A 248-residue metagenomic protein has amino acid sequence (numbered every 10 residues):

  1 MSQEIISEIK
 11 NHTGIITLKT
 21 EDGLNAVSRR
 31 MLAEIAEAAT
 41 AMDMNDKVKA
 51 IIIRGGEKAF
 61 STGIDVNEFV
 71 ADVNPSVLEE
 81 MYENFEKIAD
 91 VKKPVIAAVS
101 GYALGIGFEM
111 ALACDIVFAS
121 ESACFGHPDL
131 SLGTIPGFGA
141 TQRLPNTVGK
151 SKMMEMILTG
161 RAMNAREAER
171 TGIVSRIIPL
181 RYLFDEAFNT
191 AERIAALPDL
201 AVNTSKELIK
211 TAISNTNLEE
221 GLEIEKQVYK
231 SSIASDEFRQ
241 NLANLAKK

Functional and structural regions predicted by a protein language model:
M1-G56: Conserved CoA-thioester-binding segment of acyl-CoA-metabolizing enzymes
M1-N11, G160-R166, R181, D185 (+1 more regions): C-terminal alpha-helix plus adjacent terminal tail
I16, T20, E34-I35, I53 (+6 more regions): Terminal peptide-recognition signature
A26-R29, T62, A71, L158 (+2 more regions): Phosphate-coordinating loops and pocket residues in cytosolic domains that bind phosphorylated ligands
L32, V66, M81, T141 (+4 more regions): A general structural signal for well-ordered alpha-helical segments in protein cores
A33-E37, M44-K47, G55-D90, A103 (+1 more regions): Glycine- (often His-adjacent) and acidic-residue-rich active-site loop that binds/positions the CoA thioester
A89-L200: Crotonase-fold acyl-CoA enzyme core
